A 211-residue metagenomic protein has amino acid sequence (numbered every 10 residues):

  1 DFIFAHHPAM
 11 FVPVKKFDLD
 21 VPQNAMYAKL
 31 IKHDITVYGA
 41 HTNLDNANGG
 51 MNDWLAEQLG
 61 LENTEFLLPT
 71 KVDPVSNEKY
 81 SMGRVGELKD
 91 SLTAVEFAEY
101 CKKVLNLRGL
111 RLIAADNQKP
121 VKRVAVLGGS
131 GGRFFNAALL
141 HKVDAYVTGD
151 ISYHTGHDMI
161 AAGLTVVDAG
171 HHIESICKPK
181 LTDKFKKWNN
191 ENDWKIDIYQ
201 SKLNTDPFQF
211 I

Functional and structural regions predicted by a protein language model:
D1-I211: Hydrophobic structural segments
